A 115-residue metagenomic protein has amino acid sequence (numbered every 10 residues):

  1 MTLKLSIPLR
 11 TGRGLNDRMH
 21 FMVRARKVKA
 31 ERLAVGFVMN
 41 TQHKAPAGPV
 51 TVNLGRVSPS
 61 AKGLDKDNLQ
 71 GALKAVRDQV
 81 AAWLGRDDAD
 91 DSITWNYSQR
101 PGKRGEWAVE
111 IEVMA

Functional and structural regions predicted by a protein language model:
M1-A115: Catalytic phosphate/metal-binding cores of nucleic-acid and nucleotide-processing enzymes, i.e., regions that mediate
